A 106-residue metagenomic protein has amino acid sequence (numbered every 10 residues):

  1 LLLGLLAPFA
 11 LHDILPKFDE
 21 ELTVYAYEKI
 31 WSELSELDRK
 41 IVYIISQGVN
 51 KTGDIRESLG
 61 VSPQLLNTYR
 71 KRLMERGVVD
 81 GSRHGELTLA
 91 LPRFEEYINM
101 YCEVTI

Functional and structural regions predicted by a protein language model:
L1-V24: Amphipathic alpha-helical "lid/sensor" segments that cap RecA-like P-loop NTPase cores
T23-I106: C-terminal leucine-rich, beta-strand-based interaction scaffolds used for sensing/assembly
